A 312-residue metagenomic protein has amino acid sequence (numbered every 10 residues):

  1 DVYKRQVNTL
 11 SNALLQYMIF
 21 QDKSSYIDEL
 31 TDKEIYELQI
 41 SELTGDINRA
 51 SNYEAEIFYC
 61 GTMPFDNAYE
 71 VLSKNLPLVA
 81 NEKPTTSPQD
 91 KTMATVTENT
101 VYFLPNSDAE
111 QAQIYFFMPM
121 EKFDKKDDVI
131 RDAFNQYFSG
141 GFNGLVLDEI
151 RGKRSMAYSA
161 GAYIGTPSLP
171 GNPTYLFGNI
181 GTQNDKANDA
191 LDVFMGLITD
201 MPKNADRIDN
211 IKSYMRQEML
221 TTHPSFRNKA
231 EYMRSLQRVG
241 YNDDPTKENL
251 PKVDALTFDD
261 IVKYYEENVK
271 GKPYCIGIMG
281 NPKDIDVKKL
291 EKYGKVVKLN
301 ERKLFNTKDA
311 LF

Functional and structural regions predicted by a protein language model:
D1-T85, S159-F312: Charge-rich, well-structured scaffold segments of protease-associated domains
K4-V7, D124-D127, R131-D132, I150-K153 (+1 more regions): Short, structured coil/loop segments at alpha-helix boundaries
D22, T44, Q89-T92, Q136-Y137 (+2 more regions): Intrinsically disordered, low-complexity segments enriched in polar/charged residues with Gly/Pro, especially when
I47-A50, A94, P105-D108, I150 (+1 more regions): A general structural signal for short secondary-structure junctions and capping/turn motifs
K74-P77, Q136-S139, D148-S155, G196 (+1 more regions): Short, intrinsically disordered, mixed-charge
P84-L145, N179, N306-F312: His/Glu-based metal-binding/catalytic segments typifying zinc-dependent metallopeptidases
Y115-P119, S139-G181: A structural supersecondary motif
